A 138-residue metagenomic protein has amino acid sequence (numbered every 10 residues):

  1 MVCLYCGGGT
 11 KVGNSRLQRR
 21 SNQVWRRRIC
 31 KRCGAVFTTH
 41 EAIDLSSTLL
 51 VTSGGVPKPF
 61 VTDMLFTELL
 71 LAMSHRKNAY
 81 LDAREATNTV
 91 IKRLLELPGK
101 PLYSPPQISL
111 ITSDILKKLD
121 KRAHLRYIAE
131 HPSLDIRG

Functional and structural regions predicted by a protein language model:
C3-C6, C30-C33: Short cysteine-rich clusters marking metal-coordination/redox-active sites
G8-T10, F37: Cys/His-rich microdomains that often coordinate metals
R16-W25: Short linker/helix segments within small regulatory modules
R28, G55, T112: Residue-level signature of catalytic and energy-coupling elements of molecular machines, predominantly ATP/GTP-dependent
K31-T48: Short metal-binding segments enriched for Cys and/or His
I43-L102, P106, L125: Extended interfacial segments that mediate partner engagement and assembly in macromolecular machines
L110-G138: C-terminal charged interaction modules
